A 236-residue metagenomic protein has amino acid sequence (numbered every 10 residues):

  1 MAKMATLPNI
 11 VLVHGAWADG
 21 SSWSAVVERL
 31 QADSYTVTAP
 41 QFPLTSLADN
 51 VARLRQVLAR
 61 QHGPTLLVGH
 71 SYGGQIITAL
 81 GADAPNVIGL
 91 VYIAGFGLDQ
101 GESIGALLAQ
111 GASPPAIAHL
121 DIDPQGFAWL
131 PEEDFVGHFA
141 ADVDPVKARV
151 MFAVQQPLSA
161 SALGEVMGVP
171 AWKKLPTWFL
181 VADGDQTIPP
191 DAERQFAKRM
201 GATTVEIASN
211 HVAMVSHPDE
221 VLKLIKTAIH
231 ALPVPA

Functional and structural regions predicted by a protein language model:
A5-A48, T65, D83-N86: Conserved HGGG/HGGXW glycine-rich cap/lid loop of the alpha/beta-hydrolase fold
D49-T65: Conserved acidic catalytic loop of the alpha/beta-hydrolase fold
V68-G73, I77: Gly/Ala-rich beta-loop-alpha elbow adjacent to hydrolase catalytic centers
N86-Q125, W129-E132, S159-V166, F196: Flexible "cap/lid" loop of the alpha/beta hydrolase fold
V150-A171: Active-site nucleophile elbow and catalytic-triad environment of alpha/beta-hydrolase enzymes
K173, F179-V181: Short beta-strand/loop motif that positions the catalytic acidic residue of the alpha/beta-hydrolase fold
D183-V215, T227-A228: Conserved loop-alpha-helix segment in the C-terminal half of the alpha/beta-hydrolase fold that carries the catalytic
